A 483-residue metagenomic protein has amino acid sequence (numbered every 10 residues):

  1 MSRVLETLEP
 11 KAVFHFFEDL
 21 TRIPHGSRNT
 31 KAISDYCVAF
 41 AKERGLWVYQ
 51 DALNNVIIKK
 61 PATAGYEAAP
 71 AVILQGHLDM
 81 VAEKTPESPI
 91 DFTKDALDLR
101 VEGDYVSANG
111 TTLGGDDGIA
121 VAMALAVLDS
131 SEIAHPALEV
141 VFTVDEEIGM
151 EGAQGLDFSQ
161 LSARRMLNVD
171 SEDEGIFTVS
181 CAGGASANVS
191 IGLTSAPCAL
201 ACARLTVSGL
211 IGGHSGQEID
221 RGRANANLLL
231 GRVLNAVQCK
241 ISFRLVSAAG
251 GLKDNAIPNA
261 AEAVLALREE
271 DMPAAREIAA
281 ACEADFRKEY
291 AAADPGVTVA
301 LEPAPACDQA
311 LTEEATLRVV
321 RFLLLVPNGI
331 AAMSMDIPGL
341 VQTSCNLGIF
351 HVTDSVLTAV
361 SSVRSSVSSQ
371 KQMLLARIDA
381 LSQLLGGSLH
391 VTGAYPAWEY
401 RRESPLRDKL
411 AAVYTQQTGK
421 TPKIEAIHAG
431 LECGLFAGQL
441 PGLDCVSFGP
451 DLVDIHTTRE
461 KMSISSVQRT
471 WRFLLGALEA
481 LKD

Functional and structural regions predicted by a protein language model:
R3-Y105: Acidic/His- and Gly-rich active-site-bordering loop/insert found across diverse amide/peptide-bond hydrolases
V13, M335, Q342-L357, S362 (+1 more regions): Zn-dependent metallopeptidase/amidohydrolase metal-coordination segment
E18-R22, V264, T298-A310, G348-F350 (+2 more regions): A short beta-alpha structural unit
Y66-R164, S186, S190, A199-C202 (+5 more regions): Active-site metal-coordination/substrate-binding segment of hydrolases, especially metallo-dependent peptidases
P136-A226, L234, Q238: Fold-level recognition of mixed alpha/beta catalytic cores in primary-metabolism enzymes, strongest
S159, R223-K240, E269-A274, R318-L324 (+4 more regions): His/Asp/Glu-rich mid-to-C-terminal helical/loop segments that flank catalytic regions of hydrolases
R223-A248, Y400-L443: Active-site-adjacent substrate-binding region of metalloamidase/peptidase-like peptide-processing proteins
D254-M333: A conserved active-site cap/scaffold subdomain adjacent to cofactor or substrate pockets
